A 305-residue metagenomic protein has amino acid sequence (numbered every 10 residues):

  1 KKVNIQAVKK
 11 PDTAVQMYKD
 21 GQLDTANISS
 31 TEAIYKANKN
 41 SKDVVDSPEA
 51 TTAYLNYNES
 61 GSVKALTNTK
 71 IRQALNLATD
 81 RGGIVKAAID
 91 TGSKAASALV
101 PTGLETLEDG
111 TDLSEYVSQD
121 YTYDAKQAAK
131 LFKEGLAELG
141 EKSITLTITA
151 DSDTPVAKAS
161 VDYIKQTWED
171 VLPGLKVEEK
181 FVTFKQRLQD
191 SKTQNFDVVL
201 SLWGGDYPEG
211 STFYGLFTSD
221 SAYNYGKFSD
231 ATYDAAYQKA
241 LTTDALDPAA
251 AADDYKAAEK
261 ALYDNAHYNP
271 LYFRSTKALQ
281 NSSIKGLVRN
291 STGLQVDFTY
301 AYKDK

Functional and structural regions predicted by a protein language model:
K2, T51-A98, I144-P155, A245-D264: Alpha-helical secondary-structure segments
N4-V63, K86-A87: Extracellular/periplasmic solute-recognition and catalytic clefts
D12-L23, K36-N40, T69-K70, D162-D170 (+1 more regions): Short helices/loops that flank or line small-molecule/ion binding pockets
Y35-P48, N195, E209-N224, N281-K285: Ligand-binding "clamshell"
V85, G174-R187, Y214-N281, K305: Extracytoplasmic/peripheral linker and loop segments enriched in polar/acidic and small residues with frequent Thr/Pro
A95-E134, P155-A157, L246: Structural transition elements
K133-G205, T276: Ligand/substrate-recognition segments at binding pockets and active sites
A278-K305: Long beta-strand-rich cores associated with HINT superfamily self-processing modules
